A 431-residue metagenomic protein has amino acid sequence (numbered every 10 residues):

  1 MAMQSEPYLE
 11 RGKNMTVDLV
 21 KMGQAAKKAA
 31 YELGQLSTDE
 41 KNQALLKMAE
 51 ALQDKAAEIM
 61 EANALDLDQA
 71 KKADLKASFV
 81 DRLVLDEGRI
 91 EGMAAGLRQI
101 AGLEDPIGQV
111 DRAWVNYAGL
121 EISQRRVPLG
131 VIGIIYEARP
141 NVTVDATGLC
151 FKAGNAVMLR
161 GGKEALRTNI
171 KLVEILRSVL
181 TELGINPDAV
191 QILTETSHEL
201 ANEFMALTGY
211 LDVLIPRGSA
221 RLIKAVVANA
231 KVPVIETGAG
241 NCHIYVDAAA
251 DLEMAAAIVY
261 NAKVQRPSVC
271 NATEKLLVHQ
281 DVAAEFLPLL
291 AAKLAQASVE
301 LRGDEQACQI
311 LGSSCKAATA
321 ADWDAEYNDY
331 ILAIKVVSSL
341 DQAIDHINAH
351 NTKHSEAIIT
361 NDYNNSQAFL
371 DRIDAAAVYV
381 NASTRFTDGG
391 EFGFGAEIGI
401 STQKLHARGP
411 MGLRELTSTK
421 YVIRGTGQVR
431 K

Functional and structural regions predicted by a protein language model:
M3-I122: N-terminal Rossmann-like NAD(P)+-binding subdomain of aldehyde/semialdehyde dehydrogenases
A29-L36, A51-K55, A62, D66 (+15 more regions): Change "in soluble alpha/beta enzymes" to "in soluble alpha/beta proteins
G34-Q35, A248, V336, I359: A structural signal for short, well-ordered beta-strand elements
T38-N42, I107, G184-V190, R266-A272 (+3 more regions): Flexible, glycine/charged-enriched surface loops at secondary-structure junctions
G102, D111-E253: Rossmann-like NAD(P) dinucleotide-binding subdomain of oxidoreductase/dehydrogenase enzymes
A138, D145-A153, V179-E182, L222-D329 (+1 more regions): ALDH superfamily catalytic-core signature
T319-K431: Conserved C-terminal structural/oligomerization subdomain of aldehyde/semialdehyde dehydrogenase
